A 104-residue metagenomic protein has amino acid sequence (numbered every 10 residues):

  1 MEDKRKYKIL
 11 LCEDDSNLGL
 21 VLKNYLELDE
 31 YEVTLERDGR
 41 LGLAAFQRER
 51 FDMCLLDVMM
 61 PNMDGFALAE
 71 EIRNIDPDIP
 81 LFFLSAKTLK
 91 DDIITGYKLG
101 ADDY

Functional and structural regions predicted by a protein language model:
E13: Conserved acidic carboxylate
S16-T34: Two-component/phosphorelay signaling modules centered on CheY-like receiver
D38-L41, D64-A67: Acidic catalytic/metal-coordinating carboxylates
Q47-E49, E71-D78, L99: Conserved phosphotransfer cores of two-component systems
E49-L55: Active-site beta3 strand of CheY-like receiver
V58-M60: Receiver (REC) domain active-site loop signature in two-component systems and cognate sites in sensor histidine kinases
